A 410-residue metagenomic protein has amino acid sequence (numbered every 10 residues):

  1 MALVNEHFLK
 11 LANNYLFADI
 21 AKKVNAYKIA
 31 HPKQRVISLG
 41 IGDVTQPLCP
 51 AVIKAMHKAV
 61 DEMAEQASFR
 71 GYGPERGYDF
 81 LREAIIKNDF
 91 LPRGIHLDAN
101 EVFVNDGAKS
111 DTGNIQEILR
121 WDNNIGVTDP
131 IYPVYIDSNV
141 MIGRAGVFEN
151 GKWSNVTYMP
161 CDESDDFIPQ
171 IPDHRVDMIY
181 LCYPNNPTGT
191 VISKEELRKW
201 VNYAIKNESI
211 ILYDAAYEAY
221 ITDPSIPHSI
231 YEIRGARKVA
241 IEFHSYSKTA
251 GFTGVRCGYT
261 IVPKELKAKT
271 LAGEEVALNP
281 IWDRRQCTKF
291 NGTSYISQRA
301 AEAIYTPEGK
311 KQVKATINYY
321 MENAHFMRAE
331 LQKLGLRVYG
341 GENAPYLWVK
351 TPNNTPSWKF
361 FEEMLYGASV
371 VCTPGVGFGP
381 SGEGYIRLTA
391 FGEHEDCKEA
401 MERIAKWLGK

Functional and structural regions predicted by a protein language model:
A2-D106, I304-E308, K410: N-terminal small-domain helix-loop-helix segment of the aminotransferase-like
H31, K206-N207, L334, A368: Helix C-cap/helix->beta junction micro-motif
E65-A204, E218-I233: Conserved core of the PLP fold type I
K87, L91, I95, N354 (+3 more regions): PLP-dependent enzyme catalytic core of the Aspartate aminotransferase-like
N123, K206-I210, R237-K238: A short helix->loop->beta-strand "cap" motif at the edges of active sites that frequently abuts
E149, E232-N318, H325, A329 (+1 more regions): Conserved core segment of the aminotransferase class I/II
Q298, E302, I317-R328, V338-K350 (+1 more regions): Conserved glycine-rich beta-strand-loop-beta hairpin in the small C-terminal domain of fold type I
